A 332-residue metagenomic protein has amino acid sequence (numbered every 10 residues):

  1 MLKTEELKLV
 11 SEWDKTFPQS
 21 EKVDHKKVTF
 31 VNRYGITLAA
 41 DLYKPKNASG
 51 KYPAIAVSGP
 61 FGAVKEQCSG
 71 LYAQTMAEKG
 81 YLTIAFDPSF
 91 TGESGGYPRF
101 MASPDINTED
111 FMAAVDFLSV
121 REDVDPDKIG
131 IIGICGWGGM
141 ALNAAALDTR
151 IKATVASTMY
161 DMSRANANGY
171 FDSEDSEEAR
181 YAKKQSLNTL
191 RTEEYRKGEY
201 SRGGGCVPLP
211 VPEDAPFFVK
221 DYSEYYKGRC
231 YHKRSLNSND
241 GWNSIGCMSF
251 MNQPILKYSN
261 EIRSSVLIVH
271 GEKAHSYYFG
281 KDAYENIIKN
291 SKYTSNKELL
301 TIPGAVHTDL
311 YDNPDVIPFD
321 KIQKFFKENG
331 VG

Functional and structural regions predicted by a protein language model:
T4-G50, Y311: N-terminal cap/lid segment of alpha/beta-hydrolase-fold proteins
K51-P60: Short beta-strand element of the alpha/beta-hydrolase
G62-Q74, P88, G280: The serine-hydrolase catalytic nucleophile loop
T75-G95: Conserved alpha/beta-hydrolase
M101-E122: Alpha/beta-hydrolase active-site loop
L142-G228: Alpha/beta-hydrolase-fold enzymes
I262, I268-H270: Short beta-strand/loop motif that positions the catalytic acidic residue of the alpha/beta-hydrolase fold
A305-D315: Catalytic histidine-centered segment of alpha/beta-hydrolase-like enzymes
